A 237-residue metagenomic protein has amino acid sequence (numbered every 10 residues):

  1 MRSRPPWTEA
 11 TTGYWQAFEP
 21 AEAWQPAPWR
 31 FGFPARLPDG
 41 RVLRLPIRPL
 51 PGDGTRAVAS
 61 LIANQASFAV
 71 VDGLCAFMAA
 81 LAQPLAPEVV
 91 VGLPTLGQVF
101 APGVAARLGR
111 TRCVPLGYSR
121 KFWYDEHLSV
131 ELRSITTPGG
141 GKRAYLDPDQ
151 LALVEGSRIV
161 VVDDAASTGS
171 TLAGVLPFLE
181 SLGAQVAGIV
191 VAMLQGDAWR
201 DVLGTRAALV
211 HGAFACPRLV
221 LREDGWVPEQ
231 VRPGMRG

Functional and structural regions predicted by a protein language model:
R2-A86: Active-site-facing substrate-recognition patch
R2-R30, A173-G237: PRPP-dependent phosphoribosyltransferase catalytic core
A86-T95: Short glycine-rich phosphate-binding loop at a beta-alpha junction
P94-F100, T168: Gly/Ser/Thr-rich loops at beta-strand to alpha-helix junctions that form or flank small-molecule/cofactor-binding
T95, Y118-R120, L194-Q195, A215: Short, ordered loop/turn segments at secondary-structure junctions
V99-L108: Short Gly/Thr/Asp-enriched flexible loops that form oxyanion-binding sites at enzyme active sites
G109-I159, D224-V227, P233: Short, glycine/charge-rich flexible loops or terminal/linker lids adjacent to PRPP-binding catalytic cores
D163-L172: Acidic, divalent-metal-coordinating active-site segment for phosphoryl/phosphodiester hydrolysis, typified by short
